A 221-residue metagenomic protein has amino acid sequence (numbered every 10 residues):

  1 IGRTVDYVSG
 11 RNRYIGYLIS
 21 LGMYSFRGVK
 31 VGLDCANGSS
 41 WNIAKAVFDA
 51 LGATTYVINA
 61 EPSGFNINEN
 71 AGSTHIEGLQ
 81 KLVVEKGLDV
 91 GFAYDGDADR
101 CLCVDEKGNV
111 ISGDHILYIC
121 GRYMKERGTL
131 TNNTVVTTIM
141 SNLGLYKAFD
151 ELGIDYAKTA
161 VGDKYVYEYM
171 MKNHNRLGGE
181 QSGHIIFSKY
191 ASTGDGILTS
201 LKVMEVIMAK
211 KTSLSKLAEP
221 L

Functional and structural regions predicted by a protein language model:
I1, S25-R27, G78-T138, L143-L152: Replace "Mg2+/Mn2+-dependent" with "divalent metal-dependent
I1-K86: Gly/Ser/Thr-enriched, mixed-charge loops and adjacent short helices that form phosphate/oxyanion-binding elements
G16-I19, N42-D49, E77-Q80, V84 (+4 more regions): Predominant activation on well-ordered alpha-helical scaffold segments within soluble catalytic domains
L33, V57-N59, A93-Y94, C103 (+4 more regions): General beta-strand structural signal in soluble alpha/beta enzymes
G38, D95-D99, S182-H184: Short glycine-rich anion-binding loops that position phosphate/pyrophosphate groups of nucleotides and phosphorylated
N42-A46, E69-A71, C101-K107, L145-E151 (+2 more regions): Short acidic, glycine/serine/threonine-rich loops at helix termini
N59-S63, H115-Y118, A160-Y165, G183: Short, acidic/turn-prone active-site loops that include or flank metal/cofactor- and phosphate-binding residues
V90, R127-L221: Phosphate-binding and adjacent anionic-ligand microenvironments
